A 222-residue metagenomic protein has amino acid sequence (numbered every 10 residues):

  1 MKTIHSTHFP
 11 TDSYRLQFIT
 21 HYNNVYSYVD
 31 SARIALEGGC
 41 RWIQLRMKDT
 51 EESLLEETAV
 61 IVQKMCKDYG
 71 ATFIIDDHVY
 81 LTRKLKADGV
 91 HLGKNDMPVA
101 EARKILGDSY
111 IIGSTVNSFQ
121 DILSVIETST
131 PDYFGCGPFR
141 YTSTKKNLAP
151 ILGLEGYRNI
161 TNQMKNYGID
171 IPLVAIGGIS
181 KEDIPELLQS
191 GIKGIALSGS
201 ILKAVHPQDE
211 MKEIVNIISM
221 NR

Functional and structural regions predicted by a protein language model:
M1-H91, D96, I105-D132, A149 (+4 more regions): Conserved N-terminal beta1-alpha1 strand-loop-helix module at the mouth
L85-K86, P138-R140: Active-site beta->alpha loop and helix N-cap motifs at the rims of alpha/beta catalytic domains
Y141-T142, E182: Active-site loop signature of alpha/beta-hydrolase-fold enzymes
T144-K146: Glycine/threonine-rich flexible loop motifs
I176, S198: Short hydrophobic "strand-cap" motifs at the C-terminus of beta-strands
